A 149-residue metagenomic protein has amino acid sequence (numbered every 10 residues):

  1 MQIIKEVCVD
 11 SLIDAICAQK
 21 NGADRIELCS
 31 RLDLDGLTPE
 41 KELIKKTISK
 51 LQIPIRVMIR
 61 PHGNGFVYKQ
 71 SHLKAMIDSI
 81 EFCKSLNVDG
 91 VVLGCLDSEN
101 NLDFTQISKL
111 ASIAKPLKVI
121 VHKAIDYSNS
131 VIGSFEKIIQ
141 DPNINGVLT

Functional and structural regions predicted by a protein language model:
M1-I26, R31-T38: N-terminal pre-domain/capping segments
M1-S11, I59-I77, V121-V131: Active-site mouth loops of central-metabolism enzymes
I3-V7, I26-L28, I55-I59, V91-L93 (+2 more regions): Hydrophobic faces of well-ordered beta-strands that scaffold small-molecule active sites in alpha/beta enzyme cores
L12-I16, L32-I53, Q70-K74, C95-K115 (+1 more regions): Active-site-adjacent beta->alpha loops and helix N-cap segments on the catalytic face of soluble alpha/beta enzymes
A18, T47, C83, L110 (+2 more regions): Conserved, mostly hydrophobic/aromatic
Q19-I26, L51-P54, N87-G90, I113-L117 (+1 more regions): Glycine-enriched alpha-helix->loop->beta-strand junction motifs that scaffold or abut catalytic
D78-C95, E99-L102: Ordered, amphipathic secondary-structure segments that act as subunit-interaction surfaces in large macromolecular
L93-N101, K137-T149: Glycine/Thr-rich beta-alpha phosphate-binding loop at enzyme active sites
